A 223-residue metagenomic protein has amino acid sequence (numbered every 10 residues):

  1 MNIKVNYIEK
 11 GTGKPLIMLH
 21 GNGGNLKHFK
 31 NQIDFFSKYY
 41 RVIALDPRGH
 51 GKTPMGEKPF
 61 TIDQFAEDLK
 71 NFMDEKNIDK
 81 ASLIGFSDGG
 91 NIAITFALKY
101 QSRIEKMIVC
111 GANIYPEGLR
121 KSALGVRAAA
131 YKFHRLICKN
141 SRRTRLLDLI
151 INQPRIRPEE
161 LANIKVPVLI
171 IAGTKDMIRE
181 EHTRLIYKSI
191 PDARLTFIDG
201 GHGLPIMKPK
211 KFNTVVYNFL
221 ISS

Functional and structural regions predicted by a protein language model:
I8-K52: Conserved HGGG/HGGXW glycine-rich cap/lid loop of the alpha/beta-hydrolase fold
K30, I43-I84: Active-site loop/oxyanion-hole signature of alpha/beta-hydrolase fold enzymes
N91-K99, M107-F133: Flexible "cap/lid" loop of the alpha/beta hydrolase fold
H134-E159, K175: Hydrophobic, aromatic-rich cap/lid helix
I164, I170-A172: Short beta-strand/loop motif that positions the catalytic acidic residue of the alpha/beta-hydrolase fold
M177-H182: Conserved alpha/beta-hydrolase "acid-adjacent" motif
Y187-G203: Catalytic histidine neighborhood in serine/cysteine hydrolases with alpha/beta-hydrolase-type architecture
G201-N213: Catalytic histidine-centered segment of alpha/beta-hydrolase-like enzymes
